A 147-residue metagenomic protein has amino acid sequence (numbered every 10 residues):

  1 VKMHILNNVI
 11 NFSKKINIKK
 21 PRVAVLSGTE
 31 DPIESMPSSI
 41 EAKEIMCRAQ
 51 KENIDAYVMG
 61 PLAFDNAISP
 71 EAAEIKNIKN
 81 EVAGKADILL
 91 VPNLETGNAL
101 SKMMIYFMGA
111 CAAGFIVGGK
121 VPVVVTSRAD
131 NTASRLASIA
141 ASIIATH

Functional and structural regions predicted by a protein language model:
V1, E34-S39, P70-E71, S101-M104 (+1 more regions): Short acidic, glycine/serine/threonine-rich loops at helix termini
V1-I16, P21, P37, D130-H147: Short, glycine-/small-residue-rich phosphate/pyrophosphate-handling segment
G28-E34, S38-D87: Active-site rim loops that border cofactor/substrate pockets in soluble metabolic enzymes
S39-I45, K76, M104-G109, I139-I143: Short, solvent-exposed amphipathic alpha-helical segments in soluble enzyme and RNA/protein-processing domains
Y57-P61, P92, V117, V125: General beta-strand structural signal in soluble alpha/beta enzymes
E74-G119: A C-terminal functional module that forms or caps the active site or interfaces directly with catalytic machinery
L100-M103, A110-H147: C-terminal functional extensions of proteins
